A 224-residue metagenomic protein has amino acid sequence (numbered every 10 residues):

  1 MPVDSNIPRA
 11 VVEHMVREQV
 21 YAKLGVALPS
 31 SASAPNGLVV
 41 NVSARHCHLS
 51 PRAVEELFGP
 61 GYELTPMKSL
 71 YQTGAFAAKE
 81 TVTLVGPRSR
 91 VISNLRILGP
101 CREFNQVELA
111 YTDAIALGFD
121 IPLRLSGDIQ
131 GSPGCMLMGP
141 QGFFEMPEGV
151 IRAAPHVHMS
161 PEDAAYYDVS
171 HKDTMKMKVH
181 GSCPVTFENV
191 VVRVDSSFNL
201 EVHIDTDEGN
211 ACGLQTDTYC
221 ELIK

Functional and structural regions predicted by a protein language model:
M1-N36: Protein-protein interaction and targeting regions used for scaffolding, dimerization, and localization
V39-N41, H46-R88, S93-P140, E145-K178 (+2 more regions): Short beta-strand-centered segments at strand-helix junctions
G181: Acidic, glycine-rich active-site loops and adjacent beta-strand->loop/helix elements that engage anionic groups
P184-T186: Short coil-to-beta-strand transition motifs
